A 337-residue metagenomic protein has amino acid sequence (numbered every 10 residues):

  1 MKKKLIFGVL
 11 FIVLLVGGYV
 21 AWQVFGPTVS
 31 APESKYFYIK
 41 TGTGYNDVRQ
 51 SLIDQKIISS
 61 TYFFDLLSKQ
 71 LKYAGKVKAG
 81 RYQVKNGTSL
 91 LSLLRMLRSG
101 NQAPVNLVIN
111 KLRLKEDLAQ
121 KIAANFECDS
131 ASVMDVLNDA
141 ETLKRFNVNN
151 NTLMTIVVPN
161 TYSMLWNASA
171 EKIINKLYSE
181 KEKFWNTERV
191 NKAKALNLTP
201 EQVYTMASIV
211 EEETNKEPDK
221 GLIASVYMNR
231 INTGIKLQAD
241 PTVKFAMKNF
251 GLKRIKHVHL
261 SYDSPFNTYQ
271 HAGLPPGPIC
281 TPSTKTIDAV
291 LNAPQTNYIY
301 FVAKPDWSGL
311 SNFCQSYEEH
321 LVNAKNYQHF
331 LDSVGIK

Functional and structural regions predicted by a protein language model:
M1-K4: Positively charged n-region of N-terminal signal peptides that target proteins for export
F7-Y19: Hydrophobic membrane-insertion alpha-helices, especially the h-region of bacterial N-terminal signal peptides
Y19-W185: Signal peptide-directed extracytoplasmic domains
G44, V108, E127-C128, T142-K337: Bacterial extracytoplasmic/cell-wall-associated proteins, especially those involved in peptidoglycan
